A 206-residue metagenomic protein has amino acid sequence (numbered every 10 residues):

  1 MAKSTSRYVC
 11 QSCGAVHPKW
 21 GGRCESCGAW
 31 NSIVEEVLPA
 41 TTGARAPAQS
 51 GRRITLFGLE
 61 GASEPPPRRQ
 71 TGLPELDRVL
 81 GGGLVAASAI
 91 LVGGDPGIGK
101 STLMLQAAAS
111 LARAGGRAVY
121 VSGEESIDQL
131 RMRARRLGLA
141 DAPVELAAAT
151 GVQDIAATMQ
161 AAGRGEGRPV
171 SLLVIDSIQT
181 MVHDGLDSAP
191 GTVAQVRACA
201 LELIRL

Functional and structural regions predicted by a protein language model:
M1, T42, R164-R168: Polar low-complexity intrinsically disordered regions
A2-Q11, A15-I90, A112-Y120: Detector for small/aliphatic-rich hydrophobic stretches
A87, D95-I98, Q106-A107, L111-R205: Conserved inter-motif catalytic segment of the P-loop NTP-binding fold
S101: Walker A/P-loop
